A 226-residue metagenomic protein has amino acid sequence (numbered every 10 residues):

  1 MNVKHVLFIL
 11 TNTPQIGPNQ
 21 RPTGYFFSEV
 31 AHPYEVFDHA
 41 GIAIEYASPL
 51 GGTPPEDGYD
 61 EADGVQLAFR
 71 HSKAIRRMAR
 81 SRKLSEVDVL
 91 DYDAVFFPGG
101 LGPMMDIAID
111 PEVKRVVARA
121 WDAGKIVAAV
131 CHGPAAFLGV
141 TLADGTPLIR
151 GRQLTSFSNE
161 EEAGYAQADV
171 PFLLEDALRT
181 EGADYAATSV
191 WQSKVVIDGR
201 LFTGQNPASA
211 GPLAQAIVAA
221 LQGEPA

Functional and structural regions predicted by a protein language model:
M1-A123, V127, A135-A226: Extended, subdomain-level signal for the structured scaffold at the beginning of enzyme domains
C131: Alpha-helical segment proximal to the catalytic Tyr-Lys
